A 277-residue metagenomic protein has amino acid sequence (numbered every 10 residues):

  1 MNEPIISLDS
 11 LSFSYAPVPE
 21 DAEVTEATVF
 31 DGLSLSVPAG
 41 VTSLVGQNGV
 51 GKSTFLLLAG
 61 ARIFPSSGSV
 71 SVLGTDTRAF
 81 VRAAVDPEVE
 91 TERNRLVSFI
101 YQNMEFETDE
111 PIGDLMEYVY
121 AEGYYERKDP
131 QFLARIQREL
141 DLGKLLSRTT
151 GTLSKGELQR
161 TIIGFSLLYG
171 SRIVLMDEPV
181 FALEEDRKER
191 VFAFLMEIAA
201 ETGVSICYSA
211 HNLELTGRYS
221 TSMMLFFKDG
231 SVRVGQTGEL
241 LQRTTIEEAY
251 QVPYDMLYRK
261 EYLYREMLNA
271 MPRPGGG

Functional and structural regions predicted by a protein language model:
G60: Helix-to-loop junction immediately C-terminal to a conserved catalytic motif
G68-V81, R93: Conserved ABC transporter NBD signature motif
N103, D109-E122: Q-loop/switch helix immediately C-terminal to the Walker
D129-L145: Conserved ABC ATPase "signature" region
T149-L153: Conserved ABC ATPase signature
A210-H211: H-loop/switch region of ABC-family ATPase nucleotide-binding domains
E239, R243, A249-G277: ABC ATPase nucleotide-binding domains
